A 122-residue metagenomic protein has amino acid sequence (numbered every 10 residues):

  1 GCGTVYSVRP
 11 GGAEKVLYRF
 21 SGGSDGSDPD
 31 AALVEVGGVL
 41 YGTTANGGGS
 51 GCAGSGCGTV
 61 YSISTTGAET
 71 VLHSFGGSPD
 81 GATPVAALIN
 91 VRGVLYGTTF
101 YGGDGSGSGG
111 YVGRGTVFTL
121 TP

Functional and structural regions predicted by a protein language model:
G1-P122: Extracellular beta-propeller repeat domains
